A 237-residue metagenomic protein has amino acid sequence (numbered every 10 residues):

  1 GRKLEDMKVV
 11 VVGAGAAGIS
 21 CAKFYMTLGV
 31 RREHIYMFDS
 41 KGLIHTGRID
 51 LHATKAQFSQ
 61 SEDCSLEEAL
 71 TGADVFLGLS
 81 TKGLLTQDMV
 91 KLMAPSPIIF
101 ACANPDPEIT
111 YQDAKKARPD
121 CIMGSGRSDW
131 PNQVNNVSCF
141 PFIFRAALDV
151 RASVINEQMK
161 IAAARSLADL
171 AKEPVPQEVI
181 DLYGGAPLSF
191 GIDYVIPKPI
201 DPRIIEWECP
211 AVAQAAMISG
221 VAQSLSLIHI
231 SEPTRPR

Functional and structural regions predicted by a protein language model:
G1-A73, L77: Glycine-rich phosphate/diphosphate-binding loop of Rossmann-like nucleotide-binding domains
G1-D6, A101-C209, A213-S224: Adenosine-phosphate binding glycine-rich loop
K3, V11, G15, I19 (+12 more regions): Conserved structured core elements
V10-V11, G18-S20, Y36-M37, F76-G78 (+4 more regions): Structured core elements
M26, V30, T81, A94 (+1 more regions): Hydrophobic/aromatic-lined pockets within catalytic cores
K55-I122, R127-D129: Rossmann-like adenosine-cofactor binding region
I228-R237: Single conserved hydrophobic/aromatic residue that forms the stacking wall/gate of nucleotide- or nucleobase-binding
